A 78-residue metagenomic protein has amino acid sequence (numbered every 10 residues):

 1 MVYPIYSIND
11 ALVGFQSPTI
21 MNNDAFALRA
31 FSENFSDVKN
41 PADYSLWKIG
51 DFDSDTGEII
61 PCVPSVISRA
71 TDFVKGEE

Functional and structural regions predicted by a protein language model:
M1-F15: Short aromatic-glycine-(Arg/Gly/Cys) micro-motifs in beta-strand/loop hairpins
S7, M21, P64-I67: A generic alpha-helix propensity feature with a strong bias for hydrophobic helices
G14-N23: A short, exposed loop/beta-hairpin motif centered on an aromatic-Gly-Thr core
N23-E33: Charged, amphipathic alpha-helical segments
N34-E78: Short, mixed-charge low-complexity intrinsically disordered segments
